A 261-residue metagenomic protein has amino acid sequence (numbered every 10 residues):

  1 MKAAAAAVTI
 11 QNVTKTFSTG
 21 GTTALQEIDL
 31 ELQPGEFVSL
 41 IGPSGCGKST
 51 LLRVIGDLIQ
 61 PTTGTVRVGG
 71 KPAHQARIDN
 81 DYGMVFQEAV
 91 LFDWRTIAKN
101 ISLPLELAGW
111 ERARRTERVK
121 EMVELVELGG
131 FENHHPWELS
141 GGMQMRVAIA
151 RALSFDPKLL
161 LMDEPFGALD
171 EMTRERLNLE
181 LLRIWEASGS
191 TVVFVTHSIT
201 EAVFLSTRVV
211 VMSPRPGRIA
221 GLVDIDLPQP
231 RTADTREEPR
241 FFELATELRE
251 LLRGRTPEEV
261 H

Functional and structural regions predicted by a protein language model:
I41-P43: The feature captures the beta-strand-to-loop junction immediately N-terminal to the Walker
G56: Helix-to-loop junction immediately C-terminal to a conserved catalytic motif
G64-H74: Conserved ABC transporter NBD signature motif
R95-L103: Short coil-to-helix segment of the ABC ATPase nucleotide-binding domain corresponding to the Q-loop/switch region
E106, A113-F131, R183: Conserved ABC ATPase "signature" region
H134-W137, F155: Conserved signature/switch motifs of ABC ATPase nucleotide-binding domains
I149: Hydrophobic anchor residue at the start of the ABC signature
